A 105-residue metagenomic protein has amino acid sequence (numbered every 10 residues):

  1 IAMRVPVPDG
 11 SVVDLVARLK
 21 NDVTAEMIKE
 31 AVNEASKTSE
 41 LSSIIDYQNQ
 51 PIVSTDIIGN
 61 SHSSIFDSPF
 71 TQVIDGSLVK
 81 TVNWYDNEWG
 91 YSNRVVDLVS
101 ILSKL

Functional and structural regions predicted by a protein language model:
I1-L78: C-terminal substrate-binding/catalytic lobe of Rossmann-fold NAD(P)-dependent oxidoreductases
S61-L105: NAD(P)-dependent Rossmann-like dehydrogenase/reductase catalytic/cofactor-binding core
